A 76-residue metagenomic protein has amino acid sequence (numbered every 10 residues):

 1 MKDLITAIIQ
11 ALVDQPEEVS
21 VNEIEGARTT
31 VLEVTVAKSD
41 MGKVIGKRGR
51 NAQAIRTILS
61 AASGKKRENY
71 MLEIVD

Functional and structural regions predicted by a protein language model:
M1-K43, K47, N51-D76: RNA-contacting regions in translation and RNA-metabolism proteins, encompassing KH/S1 modules where present
